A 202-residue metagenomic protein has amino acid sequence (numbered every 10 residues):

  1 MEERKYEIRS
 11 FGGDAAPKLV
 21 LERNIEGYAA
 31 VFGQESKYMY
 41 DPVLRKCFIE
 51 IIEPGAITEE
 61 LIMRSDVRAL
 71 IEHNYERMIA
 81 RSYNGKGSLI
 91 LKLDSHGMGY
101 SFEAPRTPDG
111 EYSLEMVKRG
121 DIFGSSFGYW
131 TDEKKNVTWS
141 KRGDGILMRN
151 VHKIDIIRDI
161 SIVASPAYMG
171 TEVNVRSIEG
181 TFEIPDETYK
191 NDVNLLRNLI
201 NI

Functional and structural regions predicted by a protein language model:
M1-P185: Signature of dsDNA virion morphogenesis modules
F182-I202: Terminal short linear interaction segments
